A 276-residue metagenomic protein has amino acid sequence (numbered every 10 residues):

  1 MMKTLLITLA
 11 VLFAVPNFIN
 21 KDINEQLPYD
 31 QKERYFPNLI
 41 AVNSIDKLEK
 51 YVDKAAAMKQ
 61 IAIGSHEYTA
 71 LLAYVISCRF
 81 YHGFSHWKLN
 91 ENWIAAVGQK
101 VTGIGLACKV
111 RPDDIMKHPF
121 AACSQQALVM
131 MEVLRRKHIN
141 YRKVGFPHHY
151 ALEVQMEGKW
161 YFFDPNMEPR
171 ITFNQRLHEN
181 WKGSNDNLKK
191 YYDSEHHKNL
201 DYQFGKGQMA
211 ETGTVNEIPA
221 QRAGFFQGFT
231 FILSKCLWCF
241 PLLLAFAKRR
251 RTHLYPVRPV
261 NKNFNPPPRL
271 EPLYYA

Functional and structural regions predicted by a protein language model:
M1-E25: Hydrophobic secretory-pathway targeting helix
M1-T4, G207, T214-N216: Positively charged n-region of N-terminal signal peptides that target proteins for export
N24-I115: Secondary-structure boundary elements
Y29-K32, D46-Q60, W181-K189, A210-A276: Mixed-charge, low-complexity segments
L72, I76, L106-G145, L152: Cysteine-centered nucleophilic/redox motifs
W93-V101, G207-Q208, F225-I232: Short helical patches
L128-Y191: Hydrophobic/aromatic-rich core segments of domains that either
H197-G213: Noncatalytic regulatory segments and standalone regulatory/sensor domains
